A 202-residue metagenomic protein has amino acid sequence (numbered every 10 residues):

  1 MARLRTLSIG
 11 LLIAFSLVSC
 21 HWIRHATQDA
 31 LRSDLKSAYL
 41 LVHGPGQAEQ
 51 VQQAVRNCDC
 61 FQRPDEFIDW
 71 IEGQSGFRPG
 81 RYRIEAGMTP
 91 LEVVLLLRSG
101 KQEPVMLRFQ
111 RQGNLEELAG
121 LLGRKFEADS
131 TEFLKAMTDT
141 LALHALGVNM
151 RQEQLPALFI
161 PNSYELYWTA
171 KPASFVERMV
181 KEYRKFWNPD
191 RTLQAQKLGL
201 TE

Functional and structural regions predicted by a protein language model:
A2-E202: Conserved catalytic or metal-liganding residues and their short signature motifs at active sites of enzymes
